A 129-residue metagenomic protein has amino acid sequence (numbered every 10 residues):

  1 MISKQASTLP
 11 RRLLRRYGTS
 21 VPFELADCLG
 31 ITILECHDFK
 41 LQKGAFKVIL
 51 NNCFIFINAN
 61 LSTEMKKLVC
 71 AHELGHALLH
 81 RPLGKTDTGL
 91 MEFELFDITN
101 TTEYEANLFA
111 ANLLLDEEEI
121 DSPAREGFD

Functional and structural regions predicted by a protein language model:
M1-D129: Active-site hotspot residues in diverse enzymes, especially metal/ion-binding acidic/histidine motifs
